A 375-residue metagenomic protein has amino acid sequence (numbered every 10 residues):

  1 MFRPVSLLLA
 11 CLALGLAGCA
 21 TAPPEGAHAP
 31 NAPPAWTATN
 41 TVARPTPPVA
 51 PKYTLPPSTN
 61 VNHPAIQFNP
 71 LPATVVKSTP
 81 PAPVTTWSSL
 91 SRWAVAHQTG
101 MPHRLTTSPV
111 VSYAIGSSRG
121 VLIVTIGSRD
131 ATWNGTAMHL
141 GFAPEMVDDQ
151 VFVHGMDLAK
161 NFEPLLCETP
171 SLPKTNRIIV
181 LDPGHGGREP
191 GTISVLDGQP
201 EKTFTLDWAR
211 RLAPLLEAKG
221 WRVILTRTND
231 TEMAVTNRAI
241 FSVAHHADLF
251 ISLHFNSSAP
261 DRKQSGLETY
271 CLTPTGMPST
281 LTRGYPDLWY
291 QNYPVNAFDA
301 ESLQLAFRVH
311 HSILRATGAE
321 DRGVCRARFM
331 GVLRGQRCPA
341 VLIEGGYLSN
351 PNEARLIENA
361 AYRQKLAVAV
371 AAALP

Functional and structural regions predicted by a protein language model:
M1-L8: Bacterial N-terminal signal peptides that target proteins for export
G15-G18: C-terminal motif of bacterial Sec signal peptides marking the signal peptidase cleavage site
A22-P200, D207, L212-L215, K219: Primary recognition of N-terminal secretory signal peptides and signal-anchoring hydrophobic helices
Q199-P375: Active-site-proximal helix/loop segments of hydrolytic enzymes
